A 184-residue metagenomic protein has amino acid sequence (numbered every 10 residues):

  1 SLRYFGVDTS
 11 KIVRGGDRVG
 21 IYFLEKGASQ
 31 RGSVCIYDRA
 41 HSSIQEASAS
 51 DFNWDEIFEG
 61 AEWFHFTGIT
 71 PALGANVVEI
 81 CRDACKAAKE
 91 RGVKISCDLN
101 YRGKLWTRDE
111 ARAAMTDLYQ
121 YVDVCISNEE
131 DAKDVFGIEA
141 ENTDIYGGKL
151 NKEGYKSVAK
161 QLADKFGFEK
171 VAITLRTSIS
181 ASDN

Functional and structural regions predicted by a protein language model:
S1-I69: Conserved N-terminal subdomain of the carbohydrate kinase-like
R3, R82, K86-E90, Y119: Anion (oxyanion) recognition and catalysis
D8, K94, V124: Residue-level detector of anion-binding/catalytic polar loops
A40, I69, N100-K104, E130 (+1 more regions): Active-site beta-loop-alpha junctions enriched in small/polar residues
D51, V77-D83, D109-T116: Charged helix-capping and loop-helix junction motifs
W63-H65, S96, I126, A172: Structural motif
R91, L105-N184: Conserved phosphate/ATP/ADP-binding segment of small-molecule kinases
R91-L99: Short beta-strand/loop segments at the ligand-binding rim of alpha/beta enzyme cores
